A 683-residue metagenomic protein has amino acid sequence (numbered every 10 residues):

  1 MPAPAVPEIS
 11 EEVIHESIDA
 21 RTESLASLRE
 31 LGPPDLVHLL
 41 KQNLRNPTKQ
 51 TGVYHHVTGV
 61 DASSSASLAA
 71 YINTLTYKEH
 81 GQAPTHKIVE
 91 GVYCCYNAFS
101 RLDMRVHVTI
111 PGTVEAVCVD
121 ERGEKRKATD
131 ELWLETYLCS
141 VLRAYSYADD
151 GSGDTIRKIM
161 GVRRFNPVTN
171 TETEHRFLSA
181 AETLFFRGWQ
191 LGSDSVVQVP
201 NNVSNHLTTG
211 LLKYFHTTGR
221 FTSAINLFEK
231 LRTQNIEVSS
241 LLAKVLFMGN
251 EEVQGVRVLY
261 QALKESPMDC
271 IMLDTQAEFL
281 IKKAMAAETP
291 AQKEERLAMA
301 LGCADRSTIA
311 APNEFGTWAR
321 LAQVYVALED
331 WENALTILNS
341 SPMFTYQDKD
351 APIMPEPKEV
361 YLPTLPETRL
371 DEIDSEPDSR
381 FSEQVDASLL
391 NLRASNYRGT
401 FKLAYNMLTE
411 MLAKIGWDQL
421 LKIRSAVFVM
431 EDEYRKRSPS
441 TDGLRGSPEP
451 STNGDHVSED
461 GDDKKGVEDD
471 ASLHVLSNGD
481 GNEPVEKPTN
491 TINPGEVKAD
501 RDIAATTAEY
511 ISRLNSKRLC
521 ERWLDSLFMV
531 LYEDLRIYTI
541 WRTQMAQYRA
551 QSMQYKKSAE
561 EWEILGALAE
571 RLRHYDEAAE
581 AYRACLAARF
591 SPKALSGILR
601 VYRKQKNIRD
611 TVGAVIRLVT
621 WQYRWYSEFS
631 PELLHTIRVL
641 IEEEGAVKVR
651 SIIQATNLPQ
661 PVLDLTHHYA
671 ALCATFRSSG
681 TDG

Functional and structural regions predicted by a protein language model:
M1-G683: Non-TPR docking regions that flank or precede TPR/alpha-solenoid scaffolds in eukaryotic proteins
